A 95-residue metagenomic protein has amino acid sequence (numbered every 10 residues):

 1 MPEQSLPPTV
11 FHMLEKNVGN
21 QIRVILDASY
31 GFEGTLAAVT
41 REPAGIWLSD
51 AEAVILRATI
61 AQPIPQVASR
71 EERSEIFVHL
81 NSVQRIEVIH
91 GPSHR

Functional and structural regions predicted by a protein language model:
P2-R95: Conserved RNA-binding domains used in RNP assembly and mRNA/RNA metabolism
